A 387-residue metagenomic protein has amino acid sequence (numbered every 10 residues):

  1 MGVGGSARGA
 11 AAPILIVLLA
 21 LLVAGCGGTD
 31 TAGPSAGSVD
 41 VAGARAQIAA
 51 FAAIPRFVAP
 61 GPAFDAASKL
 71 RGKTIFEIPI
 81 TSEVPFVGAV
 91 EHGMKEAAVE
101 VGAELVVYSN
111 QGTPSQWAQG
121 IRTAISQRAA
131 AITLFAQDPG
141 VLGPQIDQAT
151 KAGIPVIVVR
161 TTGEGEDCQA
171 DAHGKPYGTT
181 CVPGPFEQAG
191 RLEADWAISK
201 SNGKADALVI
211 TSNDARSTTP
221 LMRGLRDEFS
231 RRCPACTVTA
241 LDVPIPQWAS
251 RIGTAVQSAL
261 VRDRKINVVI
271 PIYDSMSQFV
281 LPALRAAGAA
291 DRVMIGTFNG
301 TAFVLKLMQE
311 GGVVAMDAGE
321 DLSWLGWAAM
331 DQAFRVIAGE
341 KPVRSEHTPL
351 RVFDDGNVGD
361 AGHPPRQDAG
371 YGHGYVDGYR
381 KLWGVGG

Functional and structural regions predicted by a protein language model:
L21-G25: C-terminal motif of bacterial Sec signal peptides marking the signal peptidase cleavage site
G27, G33-K73, C168, R232 (+1 more regions): Hinge/cleft segment of the Venus flytrap/periplasmic-binding protein
P34-G93, A97, V101, V106-A118 (+5 more regions): Extracytoplasmic "Venus flytrap"
P62, W117, T179-A207, P220 (+3 more regions): Hydrophobic alpha-helical segments within soluble ligand-binding/sensing domains
I75-F76, E83, M94-E96, Q188-L241 (+2 more regions): An alpha-beta-alpha
A136-K151, L225, P244-L307: Hydrophobic alpha-helical
P144-Q188, T301-E310, V314: Flexible loop/hinge segments that line or gate small-molecule binding clefts
A290-G356: Flexible loop/turn connectors
